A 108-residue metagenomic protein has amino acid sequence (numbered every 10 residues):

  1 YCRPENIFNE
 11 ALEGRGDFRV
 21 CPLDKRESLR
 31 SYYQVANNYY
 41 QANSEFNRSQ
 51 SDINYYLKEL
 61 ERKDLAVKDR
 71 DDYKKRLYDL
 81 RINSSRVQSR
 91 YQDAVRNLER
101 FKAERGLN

Functional and structural regions predicted by a protein language model:
Y1-N108: Intrinsic-disorder/low-complexity detector
